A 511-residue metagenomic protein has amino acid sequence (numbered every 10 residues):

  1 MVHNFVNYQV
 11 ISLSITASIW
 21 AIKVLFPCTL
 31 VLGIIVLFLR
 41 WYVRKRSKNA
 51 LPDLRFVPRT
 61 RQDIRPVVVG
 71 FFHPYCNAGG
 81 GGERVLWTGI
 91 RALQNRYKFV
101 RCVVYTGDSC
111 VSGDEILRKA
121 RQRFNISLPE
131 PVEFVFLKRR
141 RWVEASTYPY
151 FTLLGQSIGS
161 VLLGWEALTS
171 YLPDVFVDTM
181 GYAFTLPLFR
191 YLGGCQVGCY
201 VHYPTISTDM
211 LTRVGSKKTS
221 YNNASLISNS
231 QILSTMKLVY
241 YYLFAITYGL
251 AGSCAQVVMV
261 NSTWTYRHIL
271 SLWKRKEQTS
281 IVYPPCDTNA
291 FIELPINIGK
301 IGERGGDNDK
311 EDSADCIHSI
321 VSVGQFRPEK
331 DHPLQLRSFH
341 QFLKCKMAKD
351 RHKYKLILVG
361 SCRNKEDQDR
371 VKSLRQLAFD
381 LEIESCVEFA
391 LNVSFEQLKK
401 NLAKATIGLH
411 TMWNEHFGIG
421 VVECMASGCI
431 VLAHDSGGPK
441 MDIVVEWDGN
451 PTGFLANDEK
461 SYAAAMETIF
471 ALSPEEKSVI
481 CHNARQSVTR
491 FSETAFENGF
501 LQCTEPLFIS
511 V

Functional and structural regions predicted by a protein language model:
F71, M259, G299-K330, L336-Q341 (+1 more regions): Conserved donor-binding/catalytic core segment of Leloir-type glycosyltransferases
G80-T88, H318, Q325-M347, D369-K372: A conserved mid-protein helix/loop that constitutes part of the nucleotide-sugar donor-binding site
N125-L128, Q368-E396: Nucleotide-activated donor-binding/catalytic signature segment of Leloir-type glycosyltransferases, i.e., the conserved
W165-E166, T205, K217, Y221-V258 (+2 more regions): Membrane-proximal helix-turn-helix segments that form the acceptor-binding/catalytic region of lipid-linked
N392, K400-A405: Short alpha-helical donor nucleotide-sugar binding micro-motif in glycosyltransferases
W413: Aromatic "clamp/platform" in nucleotide-sugar-dependent glycosyltransferases that forms part of the donor/acceptor
K440-T468, E475: Change "using UDP/GDP/dTDP sugars" to "using nucleotide sugars
N457, A471-V511: A charged, aromatic-enriched C-terminal amphipathic alpha-helix characteristic of glycosyltransferases across folds
